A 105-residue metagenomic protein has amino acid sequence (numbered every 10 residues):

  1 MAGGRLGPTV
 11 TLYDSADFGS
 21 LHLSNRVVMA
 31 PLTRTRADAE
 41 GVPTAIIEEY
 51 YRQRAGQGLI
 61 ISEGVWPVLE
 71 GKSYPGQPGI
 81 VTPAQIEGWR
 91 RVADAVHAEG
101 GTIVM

Functional and structural regions predicted by a protein language model:
M1-V104: Flavin-dependent oxidoreductase catalytic cores
